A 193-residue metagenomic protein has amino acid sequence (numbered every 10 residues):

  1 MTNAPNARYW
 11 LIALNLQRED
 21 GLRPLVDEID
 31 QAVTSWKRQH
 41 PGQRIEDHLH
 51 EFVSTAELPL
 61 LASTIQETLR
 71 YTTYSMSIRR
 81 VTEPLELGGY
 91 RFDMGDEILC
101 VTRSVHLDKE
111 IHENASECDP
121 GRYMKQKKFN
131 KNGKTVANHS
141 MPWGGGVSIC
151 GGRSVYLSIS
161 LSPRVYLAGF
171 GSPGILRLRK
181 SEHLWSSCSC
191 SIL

Functional and structural regions predicted by a protein language model:
M1-T34, G152, S160: Central I-helix of cytochrome P450 enzymes
A7-I12, T64, L87, G144 (+1 more regions): Short, hydrophobic/aromatic alpha-helical segments in well-folded domains
Q31, S35-Y90, K109: Conserved cytochrome P450 K-helix E-x-x-R motif and the immediately C-terminal K′/meander segment
D47-F52, L87, G121, K127 (+1 more regions): Non-transmembrane, aqueous-exposed alpha-helical and coiled segments at domain scale
C100-K131: Conserved cytochrome P450 K-helix/beta-meander segment immediately N-terminal to the heme-binding cysteine loop
M124-S186: Cytochrome P450 heme-thiolate "Cys pocket" and heme-binding signature region
